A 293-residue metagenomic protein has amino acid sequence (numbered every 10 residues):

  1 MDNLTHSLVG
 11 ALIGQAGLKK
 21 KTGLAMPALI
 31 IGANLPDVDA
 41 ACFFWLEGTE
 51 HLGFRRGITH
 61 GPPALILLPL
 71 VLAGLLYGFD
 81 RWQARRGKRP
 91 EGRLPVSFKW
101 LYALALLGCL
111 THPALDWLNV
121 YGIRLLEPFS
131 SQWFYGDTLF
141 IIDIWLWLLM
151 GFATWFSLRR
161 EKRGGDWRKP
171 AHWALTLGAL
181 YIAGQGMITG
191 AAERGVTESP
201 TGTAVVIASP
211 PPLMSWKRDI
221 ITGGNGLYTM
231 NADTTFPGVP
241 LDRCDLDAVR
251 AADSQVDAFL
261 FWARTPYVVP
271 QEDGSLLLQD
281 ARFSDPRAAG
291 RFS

Functional and structural regions predicted by a protein language model:
M1-P210: N-terminal membrane-targeting hydrophobic helices
G202-V205, P210-S293: Extracytosolic and intramembrane catalytic regions of membrane-associated proteins in envelope/secretory systems
